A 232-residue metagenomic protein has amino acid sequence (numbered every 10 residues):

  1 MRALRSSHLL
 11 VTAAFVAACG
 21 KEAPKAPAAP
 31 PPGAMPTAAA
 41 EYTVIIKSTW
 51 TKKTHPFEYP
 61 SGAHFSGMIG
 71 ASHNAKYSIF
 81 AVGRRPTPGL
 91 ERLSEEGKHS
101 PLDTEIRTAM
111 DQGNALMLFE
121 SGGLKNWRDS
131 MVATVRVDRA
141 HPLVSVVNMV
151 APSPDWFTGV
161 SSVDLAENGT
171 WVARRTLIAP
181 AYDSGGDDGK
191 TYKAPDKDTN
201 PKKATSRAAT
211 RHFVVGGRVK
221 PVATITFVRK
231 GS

Functional and structural regions predicted by a protein language model:
M1-L9: Bacterial N-terminal signal peptides that target proteins for export
V16-A18: C-terminal motif of bacterial Sec signal peptides marking the signal peptidase cleavage site
G20-E22: Bacterial signal peptide processing site
A26-A40: N-terminal low-complexity, Pro/Thr/Ser-rich intrinsically disordered segments that act as propeptides or flexible
T37-E41, W50-W156: Structured domain cores in non-transmembrane regions
M68, F80-R85, D103-R107, L116-L118 (+2 more regions): Extracellular low-complexity, O-glycosylation-prone Ser/Thr/Pro/Gly-rich "stalks" and linkers flanking catalytic
R136-P142, L165-V172: A short, structured loop/turn motif at beta-sheet edges
